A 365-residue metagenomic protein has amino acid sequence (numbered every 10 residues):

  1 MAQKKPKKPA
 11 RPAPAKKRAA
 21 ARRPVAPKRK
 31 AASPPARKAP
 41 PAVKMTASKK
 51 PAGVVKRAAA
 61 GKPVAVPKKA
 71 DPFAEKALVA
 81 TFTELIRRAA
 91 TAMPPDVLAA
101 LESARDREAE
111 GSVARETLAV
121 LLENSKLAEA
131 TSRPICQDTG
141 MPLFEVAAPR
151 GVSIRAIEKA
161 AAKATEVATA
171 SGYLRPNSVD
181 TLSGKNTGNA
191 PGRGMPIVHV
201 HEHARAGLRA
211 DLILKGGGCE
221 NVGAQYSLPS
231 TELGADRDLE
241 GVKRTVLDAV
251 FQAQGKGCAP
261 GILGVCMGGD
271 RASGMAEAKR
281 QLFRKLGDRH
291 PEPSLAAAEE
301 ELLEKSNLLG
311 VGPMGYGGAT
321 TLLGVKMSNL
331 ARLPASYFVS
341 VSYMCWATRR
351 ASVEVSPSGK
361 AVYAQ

Functional and structural regions predicted by a protein language model:
M1-K62: Polybasic, lysine-enriched low-complexity intrinsically disordered terminal tails
K50-V265, D270-Q365: Non-transmembrane, aqueous-exposed alpha-helical and coiled segments at domain scale
